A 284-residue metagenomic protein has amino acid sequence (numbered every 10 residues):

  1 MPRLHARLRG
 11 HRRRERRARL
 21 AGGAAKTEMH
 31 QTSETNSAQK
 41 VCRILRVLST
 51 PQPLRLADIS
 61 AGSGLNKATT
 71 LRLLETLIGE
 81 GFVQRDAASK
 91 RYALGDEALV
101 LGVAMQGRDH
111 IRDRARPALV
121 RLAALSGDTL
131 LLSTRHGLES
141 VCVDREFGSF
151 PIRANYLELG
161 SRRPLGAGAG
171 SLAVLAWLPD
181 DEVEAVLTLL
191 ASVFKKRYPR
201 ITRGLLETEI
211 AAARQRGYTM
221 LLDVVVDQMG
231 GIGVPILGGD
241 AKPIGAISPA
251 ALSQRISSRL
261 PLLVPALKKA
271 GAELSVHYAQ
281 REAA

Functional and structural regions predicted by a protein language model:
P2-R14, R145, R153-L157, Y218: C-terminal regulatory/oligomerization modules of transcriptional regulators
R3-D113, V120, A272-Q280: N-terminal helix-turn-helix
E34-A38, R91, G95, R108 (+7 more regions): Short, structured helix-loop boundary elements
V83-R85, L132-S133, I236: A structural signal for short hydrophobic beta-strand segments in well-ordered beta-sheet cores
S89-L189: Amphipathic alpha-helical effector-binding/dimerization core of metabolite-sensing transcriptional regulators
A176, E182, V193, G271-A284: Cysteine/selenocysteine-centered motifs that mediate thiol-based redox chemistry or coordinate metal-sulfur cofactors
P199-E273: Extended hydrophobic
